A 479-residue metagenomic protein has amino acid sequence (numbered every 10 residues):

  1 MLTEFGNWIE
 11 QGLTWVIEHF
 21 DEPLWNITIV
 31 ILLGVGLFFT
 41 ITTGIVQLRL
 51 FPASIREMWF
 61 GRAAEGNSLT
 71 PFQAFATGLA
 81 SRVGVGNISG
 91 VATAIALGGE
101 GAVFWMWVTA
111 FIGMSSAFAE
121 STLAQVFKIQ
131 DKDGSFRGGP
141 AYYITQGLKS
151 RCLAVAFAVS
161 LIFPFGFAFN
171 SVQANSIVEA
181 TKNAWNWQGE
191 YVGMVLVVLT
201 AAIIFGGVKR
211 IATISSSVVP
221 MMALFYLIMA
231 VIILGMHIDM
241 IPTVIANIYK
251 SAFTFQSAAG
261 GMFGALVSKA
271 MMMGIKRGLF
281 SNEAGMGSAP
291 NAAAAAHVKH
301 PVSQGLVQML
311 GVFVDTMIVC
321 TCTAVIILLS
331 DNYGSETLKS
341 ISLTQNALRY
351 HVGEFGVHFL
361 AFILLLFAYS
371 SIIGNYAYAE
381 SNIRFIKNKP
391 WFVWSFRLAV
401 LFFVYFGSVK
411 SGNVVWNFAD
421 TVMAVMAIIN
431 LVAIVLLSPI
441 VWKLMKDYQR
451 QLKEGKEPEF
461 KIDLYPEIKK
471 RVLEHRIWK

Functional and structural regions predicted by a protein language model:
M1-V85, I95-G101, G113, Y405 (+1 more regions): N-terminal alpha-helical transmembrane segments of multi-pass membrane transport and channel/translocase proteins
D21-A53, E57, A96-G134, V314-C320 (+2 more regions): Extracellular loop-to-transmembrane helix junctions
I31-V35, F39-I55, N175-T181, Q188-Y249 (+2 more regions): Membrane-interface loop-to-helix entry segments
F38-T40, T109-G134, P140-I204, F362-I372: Helix-loop-helix module between adjacent transmembrane segments
T42-Q47, G86-V91, E100, F167-I177 (+5 more regions): Transmembrane helix-loop junctions in multi-pass membrane proteins
I45-P71, T93-I95, G99-V103, W107 (+4 more regions): Flexible loop linkers connecting adjacent transmembrane helices in multi-pass alpha-helical membrane transporters
E65-L97, L123-A141, T145, V159 (+1 more regions): Alpha-helical membrane segments and immediately flanking helix-loop junctions that form or couple to the substrate/ion
F118-K128, V231-N247, F255, A259-M262 (+2 more regions): Extracellular/periplasmic helix-exit of transmembrane alpha-helices
